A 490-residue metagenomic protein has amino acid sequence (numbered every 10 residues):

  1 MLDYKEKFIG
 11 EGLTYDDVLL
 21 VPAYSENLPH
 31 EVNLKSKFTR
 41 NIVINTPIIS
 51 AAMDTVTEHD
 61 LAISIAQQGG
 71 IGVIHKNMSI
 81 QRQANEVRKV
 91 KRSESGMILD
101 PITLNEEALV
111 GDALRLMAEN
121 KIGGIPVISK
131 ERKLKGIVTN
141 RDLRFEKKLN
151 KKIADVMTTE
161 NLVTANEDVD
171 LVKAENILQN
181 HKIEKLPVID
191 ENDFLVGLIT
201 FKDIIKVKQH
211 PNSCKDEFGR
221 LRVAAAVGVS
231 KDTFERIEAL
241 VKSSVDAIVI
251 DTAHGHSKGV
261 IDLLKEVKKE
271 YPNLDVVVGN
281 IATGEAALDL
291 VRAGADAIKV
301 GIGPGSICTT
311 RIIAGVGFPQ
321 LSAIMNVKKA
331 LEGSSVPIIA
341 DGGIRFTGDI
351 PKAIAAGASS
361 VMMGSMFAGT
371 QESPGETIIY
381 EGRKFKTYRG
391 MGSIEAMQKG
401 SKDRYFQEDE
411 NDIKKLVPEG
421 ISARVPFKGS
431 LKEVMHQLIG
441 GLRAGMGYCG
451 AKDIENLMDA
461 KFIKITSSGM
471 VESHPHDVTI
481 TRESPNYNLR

Functional and structural regions predicted by a protein language model:
M1-Y24, N105, N166, A226 (+3 more regions): Alpha/beta catalytic cores of nucleotide-metabolism and tRNA/nucleoside-modifying enzymes
H30, S79-R88, E146-N150, F194-C214 (+5 more regions): Active-site-adjacent beta->alpha loops and helix N-cap segments on the catalytic face of soluble alpha/beta enzymes
H30-I44, A51-M53, R82-N120, V127-S129 (+5 more regions): Bateman/CBS regulatory modules and CBS-like beta-alpha motifs in cytosolic regions of diverse proteins
V43-S50, G96-P101, E160, D216-A226 (+3 more regions): Short beta-strand/loop segments at the ligand-binding rim of alpha/beta enzyme cores
D60-A62, E235-S243, V276, A282-V300 (+2 more regions): Catalytic cores of alpha/beta
Q67-R82, V245-S257, D296-A314, I344-I378: Glycine-rich phosphate-binding active-site loops on the catalytic face of alpha/beta enzymes
V73-N77, T103-L104, G124-P126, T164-N166 (+6 more regions): Catalytic beta/alpha-barrel core
I74-S79, I122, P126, K133-L149 (+4 more regions): Short beta->alpha transition motifs characteristic of CBS
